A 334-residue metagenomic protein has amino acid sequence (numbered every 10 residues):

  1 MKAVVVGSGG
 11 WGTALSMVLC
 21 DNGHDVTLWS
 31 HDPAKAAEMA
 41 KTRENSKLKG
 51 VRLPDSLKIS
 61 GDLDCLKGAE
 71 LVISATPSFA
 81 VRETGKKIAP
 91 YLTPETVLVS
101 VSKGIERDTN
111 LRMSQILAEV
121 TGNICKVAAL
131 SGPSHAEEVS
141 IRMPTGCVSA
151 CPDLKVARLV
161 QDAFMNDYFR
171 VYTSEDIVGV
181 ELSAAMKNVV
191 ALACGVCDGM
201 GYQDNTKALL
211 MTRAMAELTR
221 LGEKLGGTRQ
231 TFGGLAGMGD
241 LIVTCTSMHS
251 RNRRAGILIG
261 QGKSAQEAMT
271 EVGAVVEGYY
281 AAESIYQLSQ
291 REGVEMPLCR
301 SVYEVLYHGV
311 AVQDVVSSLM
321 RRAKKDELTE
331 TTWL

Functional and structural regions predicted by a protein language model:
M1-R52, K58-G61: NAD(P)+-binding Rossmann beta1-loop-alpha1 motif at the extreme N-terminus of oxidoreductases
L53, I59-R142, V160: Rossmann-like NAD(P)(H) cofactor-binding subdomain of soluble oxidoreductases
I105-Q203: Rossmann-fold dinucleotide-binding core
K187, C194-D198, E223-G233, G237-L334: NAD(P)-dependent Rossmann-like dehydrogenase/reductase catalytic/cofactor-binding core
N205-A208, T212: Ligand/cofactor pocket segment of small-molecule handling proteins
